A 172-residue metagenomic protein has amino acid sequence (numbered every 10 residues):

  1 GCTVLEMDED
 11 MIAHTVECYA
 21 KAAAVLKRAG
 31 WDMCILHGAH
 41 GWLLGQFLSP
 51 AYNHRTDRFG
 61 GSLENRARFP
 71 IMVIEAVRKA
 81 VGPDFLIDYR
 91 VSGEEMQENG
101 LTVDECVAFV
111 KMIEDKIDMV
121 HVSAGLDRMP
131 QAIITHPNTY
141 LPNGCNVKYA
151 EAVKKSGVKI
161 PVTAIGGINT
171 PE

Functional and structural regions predicted by a protein language model:
G1-E172: Flavin-dependent oxidoreductase catalytic cores
